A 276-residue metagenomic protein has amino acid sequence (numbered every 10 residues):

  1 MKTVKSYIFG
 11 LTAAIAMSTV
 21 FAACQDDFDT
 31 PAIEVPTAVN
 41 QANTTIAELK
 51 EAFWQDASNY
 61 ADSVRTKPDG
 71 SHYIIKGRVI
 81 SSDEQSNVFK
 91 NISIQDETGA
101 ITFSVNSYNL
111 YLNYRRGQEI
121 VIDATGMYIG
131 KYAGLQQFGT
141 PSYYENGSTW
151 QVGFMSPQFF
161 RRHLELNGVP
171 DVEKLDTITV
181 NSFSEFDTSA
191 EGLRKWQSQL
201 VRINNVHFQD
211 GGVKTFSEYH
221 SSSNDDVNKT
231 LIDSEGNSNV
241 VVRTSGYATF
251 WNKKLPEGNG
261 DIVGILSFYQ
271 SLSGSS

Functional and structural regions predicted by a protein language model:
M1-L11: Bacterial N-terminal signal peptides that target proteins for export
A14-S18: Alpha-helical transmembrane segments
T19-A23: C-terminal motif of bacterial Sec signal peptides marking the signal peptidase cleavage site
Q25-F89, S93-E119, D123-S276: OB-fold nucleic-acid-binding modules
